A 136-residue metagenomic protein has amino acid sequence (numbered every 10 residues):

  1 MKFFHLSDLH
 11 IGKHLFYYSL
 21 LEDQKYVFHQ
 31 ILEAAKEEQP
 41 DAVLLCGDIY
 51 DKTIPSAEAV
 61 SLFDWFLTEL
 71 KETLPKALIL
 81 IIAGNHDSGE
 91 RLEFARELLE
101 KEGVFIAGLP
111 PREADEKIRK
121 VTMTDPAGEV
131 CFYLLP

Functional and structural regions predicted by a protein language model:
M1-T68, P75-K76: N-terminal active-site segment of His-dependent metallophosphoesterases
H10, H86, E113: Residue-level detector of flexible, active-site-proximal loop/helix-junction positions within diverse enzyme catalytic
F16, I49-L67, A83-E102, I106-G108 (+1 more regions): Metal-dependent catalytic neighborhoods of phosphoester/phosphodiester hydrolases
F28-I31, L67-K71, V104-G108, V130-C131: Glycine-rich loops and low-complexity Gly/Arg-rich segments that provide flexible linkers or classic glycine-based
K71-L74, L99: Short helix-capping segments at alpha-helix termini
L80-A83, L135-P136: Divalent metal-dependent hydrolysis catalytic cores, especially in the metallo-beta-lactamase
L98, E102-P136: Conserved catalytic scaffold of divalent metal-dependent phosphoesterases
